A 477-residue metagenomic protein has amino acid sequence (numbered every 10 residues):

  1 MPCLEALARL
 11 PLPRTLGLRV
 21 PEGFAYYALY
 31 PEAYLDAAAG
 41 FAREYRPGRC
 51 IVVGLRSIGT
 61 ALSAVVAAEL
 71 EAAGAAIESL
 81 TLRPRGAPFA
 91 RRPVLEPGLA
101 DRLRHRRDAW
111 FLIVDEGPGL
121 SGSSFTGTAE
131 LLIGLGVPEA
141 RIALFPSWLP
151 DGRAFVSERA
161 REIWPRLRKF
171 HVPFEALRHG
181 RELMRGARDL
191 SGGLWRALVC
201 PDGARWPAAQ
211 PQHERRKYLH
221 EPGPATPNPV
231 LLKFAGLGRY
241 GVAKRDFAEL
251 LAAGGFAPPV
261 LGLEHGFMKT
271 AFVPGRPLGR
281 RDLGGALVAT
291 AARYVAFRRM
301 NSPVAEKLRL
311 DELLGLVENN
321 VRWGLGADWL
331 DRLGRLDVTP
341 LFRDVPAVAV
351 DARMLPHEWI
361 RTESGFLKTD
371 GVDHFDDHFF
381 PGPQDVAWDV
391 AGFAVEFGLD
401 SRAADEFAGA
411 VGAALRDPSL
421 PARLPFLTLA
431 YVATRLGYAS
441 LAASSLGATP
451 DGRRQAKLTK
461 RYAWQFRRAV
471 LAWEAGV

Functional and structural regions predicted by a protein language model:
M1-P211, R276, D282-L283, P303-E306: PRPP-associated nucleotide enzymes
Y45-C50, R107-A109, N228, G315 (+1 more regions): A short, charged/proline- and glycine-enriched loop that marks the coil->beta-strand transition at the N-terminal
L112-I113, V348-V350, L367: Residue-level marker for buried hydrophobic side chains located in beta-strands that build the well-ordered beta-sheet
H171-F174, R361-E363, L367-D370, R461-E474: Short, structured interface segments
R181-C200, A327-D328, A456-G476: Non-catalytic membrane-proximal stalk/linker segments that position and tether the catalytic domains
P201-G334, P356-E358, E363-G365, T369-A433: Conserved ATP-binding subdomain of kinase catalytic cores across diverse folds
P346-P356: Catalytic-loop of the protein kinase fold
A391, D405-G476: Helix-rich C-terminal or lid/interface subdomains of diverse kinases
